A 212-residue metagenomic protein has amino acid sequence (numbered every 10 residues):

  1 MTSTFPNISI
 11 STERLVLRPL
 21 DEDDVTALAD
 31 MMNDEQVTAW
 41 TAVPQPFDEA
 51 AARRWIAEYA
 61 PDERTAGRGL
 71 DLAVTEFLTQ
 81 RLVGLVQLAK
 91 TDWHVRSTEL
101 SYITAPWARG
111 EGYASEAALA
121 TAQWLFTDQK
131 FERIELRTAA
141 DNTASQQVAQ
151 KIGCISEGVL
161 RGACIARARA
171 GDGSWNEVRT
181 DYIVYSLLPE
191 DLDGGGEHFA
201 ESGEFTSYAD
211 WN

Functional and structural regions predicted by a protein language model:
M1-E35, T75-N212: Acyl-donor (CoA/ACP) binding surface of acyl/acetyltransferases
Q36-E58, L70-L72: Conserved GNAT-fold acetyl-CoA-binding loop/helix
E58-D62, W124: A generic secondary-structure signal
D62-R68: Short loop/turn motifs at secondary-structure junctions and domain boundaries
R68-L70, R96: A generic structural signal for short beta-strands and their flanking turns/coil linkers
